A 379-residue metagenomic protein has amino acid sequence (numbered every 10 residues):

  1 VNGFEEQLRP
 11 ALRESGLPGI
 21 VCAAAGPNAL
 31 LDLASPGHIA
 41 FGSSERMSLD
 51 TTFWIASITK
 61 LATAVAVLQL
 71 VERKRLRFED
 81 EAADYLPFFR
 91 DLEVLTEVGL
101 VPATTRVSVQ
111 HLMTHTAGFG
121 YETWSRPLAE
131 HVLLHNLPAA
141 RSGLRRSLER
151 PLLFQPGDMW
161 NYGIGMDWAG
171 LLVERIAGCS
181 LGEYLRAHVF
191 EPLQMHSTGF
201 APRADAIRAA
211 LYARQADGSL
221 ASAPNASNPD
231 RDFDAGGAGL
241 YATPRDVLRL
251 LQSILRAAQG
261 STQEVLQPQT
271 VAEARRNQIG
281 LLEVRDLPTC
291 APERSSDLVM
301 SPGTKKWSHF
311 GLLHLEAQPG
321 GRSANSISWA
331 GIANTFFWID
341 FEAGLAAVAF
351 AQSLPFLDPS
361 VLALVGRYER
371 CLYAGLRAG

Functional and structural regions predicted by a protein language model:
V1-I55, R75-R77, D91-V98, N225 (+2 more regions): Short, conserved catalytic-motif segment at the N-terminal edge
F4, I55-T59, T63, G165 (+3 more regions): Hydrophobic (often cysteine-bearing) scaffold residues that line and stabilize catalytic clefts of nucleotide/cofactor
E5-R9, C22, N28, W54-A82 (+3 more regions): Active-site SXXK
D32-A34, F337-W338, G344-L354: Short, well-ordered beta-strand elements
L33-P36, R90-G321: Short, surface-exposed loop or secondary-structure junction motifs that flank catalytic or metal-binding residues
A82-D91: Acidic helix-start/capping segments at beta-turn-to-alpha-helix junctions
L298, H309-F310, G331-I339: Short glycine-rich, acidic/polar surface loops and turns
S353-G379: Generic C-terminus detector
